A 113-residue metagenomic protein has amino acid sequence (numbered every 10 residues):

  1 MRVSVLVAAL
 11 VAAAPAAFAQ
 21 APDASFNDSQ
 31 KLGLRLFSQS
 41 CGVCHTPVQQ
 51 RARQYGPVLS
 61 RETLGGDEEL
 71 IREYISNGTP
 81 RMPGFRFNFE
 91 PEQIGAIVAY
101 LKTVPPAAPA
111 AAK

Functional and structural regions predicted by a protein language model:
S4-P15: Bacterial N-terminal signal peptides
A13, R35-S38, S76: Processing junctions and N-termini across compartments
A17-L36, A110-K113: Electrostatic cytochrome c docking/interface patches
D28-L34, T46-Y74: Gly/Gly-Pro-rich "capping" loops immediately C-terminal to redox-active cysteine motifs in periplasmic/lumenal
C41-C44: Short cysteine clusters
E69-N88: Short Fe-S-cluster ligation motifs
I75, F87-K113: C-terminal capping alpha-helices of c-type cytochrome domains
